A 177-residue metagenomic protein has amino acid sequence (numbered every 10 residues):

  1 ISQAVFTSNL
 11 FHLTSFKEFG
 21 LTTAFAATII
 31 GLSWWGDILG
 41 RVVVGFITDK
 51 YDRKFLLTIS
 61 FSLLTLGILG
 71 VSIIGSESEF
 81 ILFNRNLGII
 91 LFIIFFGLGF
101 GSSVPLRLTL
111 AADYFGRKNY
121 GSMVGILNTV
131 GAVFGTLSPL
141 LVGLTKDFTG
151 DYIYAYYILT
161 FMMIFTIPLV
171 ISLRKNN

Functional and structural regions predicted by a protein language model:
I1-V42, S138: Extracytoplasmic gate region of multi-pass secondary transporters
T7-S8, V104-T109, P139: Residues that mark transmembrane-helix kinks and helix-interface sites in multi-pass secondary transporters
T14-F16, I47-T48, L141-G150: Interfacial helix-cap and linker-helix signal at transmembrane-aqueous boundaries of multi-pass secondary transporters
F25, G31-D37, V43, T48-L110: C-terminal transmembrane helical hairpin of 12-TM major facilitator-type secondary transporters
L32, G36, L63, F95 (+2 more regions): Small/hydrophobic positions within alpha-helical transmembrane segments of multi-pass membrane transporters
S102, R107, T160-N177: Multi-pass alpha-helical transporter architecture, strongest for 12-TM Major Facilitator/SLC carriers used
Y114-T149: A late C-terminal transmembrane helix in Major Facilitator Superfamily
